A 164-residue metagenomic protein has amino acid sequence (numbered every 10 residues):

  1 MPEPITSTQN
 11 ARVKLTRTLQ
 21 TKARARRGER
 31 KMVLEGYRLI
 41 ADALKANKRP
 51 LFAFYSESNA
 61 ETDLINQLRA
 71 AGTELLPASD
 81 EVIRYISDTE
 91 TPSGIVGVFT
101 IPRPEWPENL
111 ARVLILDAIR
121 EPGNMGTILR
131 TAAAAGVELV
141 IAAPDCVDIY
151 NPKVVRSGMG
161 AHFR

Functional and structural regions predicted by a protein language model:
M1-L64, C146-V147: Boundary-proximal intrinsically disordered activation/regulatory segments immediately upstream of a helical core
P4-S7, E74-S79, R164: Short acidic-hydrophobic, aromatic-tinged amphipathic segments that line or gate anion-handling sites
V13-T16, I40, I83, P92 (+1 more regions): A general structural signal for well-ordered alpha-helical segments in protein cores
G28-K31, R49-A53, G72-E74, L139-V140 (+1 more regions): Short active-site oxyanion
K45, V98, R103-R164: RNA substrate-binding interface of SAM-dependent RNA methyltransferases
K48, E90-P92, N109-A111: Short connector loops at helix/strand junctions that flank enzyme active sites, especially segments positioning acidic
I65-A70, S157-G160: Short, conserved catalytic or adaptor-binding loops enriched in Gly and charged residues
L68-T100: Glycine/small-residue-rich loop that forms an oxyanion/phosphate-binding "nest" at active or ligand-binding sites
